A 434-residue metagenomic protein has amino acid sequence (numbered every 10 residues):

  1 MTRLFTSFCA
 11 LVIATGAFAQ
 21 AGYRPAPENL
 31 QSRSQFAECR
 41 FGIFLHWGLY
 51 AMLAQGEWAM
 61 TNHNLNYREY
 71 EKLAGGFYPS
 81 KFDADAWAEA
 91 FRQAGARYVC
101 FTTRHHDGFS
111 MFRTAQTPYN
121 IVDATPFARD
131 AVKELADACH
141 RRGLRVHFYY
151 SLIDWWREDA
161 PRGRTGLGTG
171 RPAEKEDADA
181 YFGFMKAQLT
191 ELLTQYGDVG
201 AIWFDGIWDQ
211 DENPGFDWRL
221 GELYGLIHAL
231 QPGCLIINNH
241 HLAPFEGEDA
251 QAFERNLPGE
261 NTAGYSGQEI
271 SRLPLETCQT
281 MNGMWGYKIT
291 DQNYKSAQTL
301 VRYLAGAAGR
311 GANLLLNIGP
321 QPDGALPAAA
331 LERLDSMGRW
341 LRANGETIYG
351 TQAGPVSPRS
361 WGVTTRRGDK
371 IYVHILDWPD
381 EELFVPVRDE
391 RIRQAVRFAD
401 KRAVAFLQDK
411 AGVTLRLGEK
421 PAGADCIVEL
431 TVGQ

Functional and structural regions predicted by a protein language model:
T2-A10: Sec-dependent signal peptide recognition, specifically the positively charged N-region followed immediately by
A14-G16: N-terminal signal peptide c-region/cleavage motif recognized by signal peptidases
Q20-Q434: Mature catalytic domains of secreted/periplasmic carbohydrate-active enzymes
